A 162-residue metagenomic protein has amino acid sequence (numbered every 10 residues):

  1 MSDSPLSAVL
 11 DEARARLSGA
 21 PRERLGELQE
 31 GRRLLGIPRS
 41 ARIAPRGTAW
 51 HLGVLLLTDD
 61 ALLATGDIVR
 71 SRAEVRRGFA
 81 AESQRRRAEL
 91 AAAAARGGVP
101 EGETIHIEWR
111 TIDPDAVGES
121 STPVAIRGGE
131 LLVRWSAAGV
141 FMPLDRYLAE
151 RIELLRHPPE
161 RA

Functional and structural regions predicted by a protein language model:
M1-D11, A15-S18, R22-L25, A94-A162: Low-complexity intrinsically disordered segments
M1-P5, W50-L55: Short N-terminal helix-initiation segments at or just after the protein's N-terminus
S18-R22, G26-G31, V75-A80: Generic detector of short, locally flexible boundary/turn motifs and exposed helical patches
E27-A49: The phosphoinositide-binding surface of pleckstrin homology
R46-G47, A64-P123: Phosphoinositide-binding peripheral membrane targeting modules
G53-G66: Conserved beta-hairpin
